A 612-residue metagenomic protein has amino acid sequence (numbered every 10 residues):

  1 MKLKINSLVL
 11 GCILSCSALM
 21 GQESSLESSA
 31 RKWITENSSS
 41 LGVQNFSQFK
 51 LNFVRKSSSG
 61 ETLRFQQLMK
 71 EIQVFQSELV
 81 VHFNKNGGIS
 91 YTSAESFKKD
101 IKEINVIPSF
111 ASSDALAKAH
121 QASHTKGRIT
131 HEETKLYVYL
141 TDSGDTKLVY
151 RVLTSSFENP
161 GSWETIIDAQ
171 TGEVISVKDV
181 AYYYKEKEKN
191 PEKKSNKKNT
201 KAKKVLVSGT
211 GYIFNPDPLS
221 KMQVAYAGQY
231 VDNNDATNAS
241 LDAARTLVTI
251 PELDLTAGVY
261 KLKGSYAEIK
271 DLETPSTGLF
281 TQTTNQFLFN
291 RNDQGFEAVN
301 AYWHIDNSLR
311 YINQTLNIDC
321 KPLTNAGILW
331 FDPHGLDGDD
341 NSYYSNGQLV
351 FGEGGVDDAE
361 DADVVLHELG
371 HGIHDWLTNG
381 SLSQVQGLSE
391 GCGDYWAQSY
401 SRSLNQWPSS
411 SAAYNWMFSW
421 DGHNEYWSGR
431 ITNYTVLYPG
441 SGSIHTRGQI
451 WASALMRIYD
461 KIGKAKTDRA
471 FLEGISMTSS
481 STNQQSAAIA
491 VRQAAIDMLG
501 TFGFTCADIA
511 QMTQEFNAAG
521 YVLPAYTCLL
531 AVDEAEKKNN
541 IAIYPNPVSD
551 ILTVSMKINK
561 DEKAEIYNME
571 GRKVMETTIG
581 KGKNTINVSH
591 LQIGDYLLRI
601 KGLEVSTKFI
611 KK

Functional and structural regions predicted by a protein language model:
M1-S7, K611-K612: Positively charged n-region of N-terminal signal peptides that target proteins for export
K2-I5, M20-V365, G372-C392, Q398-L529 (+1 more regions): Zymogen propeptides/activation segments of proteases
V9-S17: Bacterial N-terminal signal peptides
G11, V356-D357, A535: N-terminal hydrophobic alpha-helix used for membrane targeting or insertion
A18, I104-N105, T553, L597: Glycine-centered signal
E534-K612: C-terminal outer-membrane/trafficking sorting elements
